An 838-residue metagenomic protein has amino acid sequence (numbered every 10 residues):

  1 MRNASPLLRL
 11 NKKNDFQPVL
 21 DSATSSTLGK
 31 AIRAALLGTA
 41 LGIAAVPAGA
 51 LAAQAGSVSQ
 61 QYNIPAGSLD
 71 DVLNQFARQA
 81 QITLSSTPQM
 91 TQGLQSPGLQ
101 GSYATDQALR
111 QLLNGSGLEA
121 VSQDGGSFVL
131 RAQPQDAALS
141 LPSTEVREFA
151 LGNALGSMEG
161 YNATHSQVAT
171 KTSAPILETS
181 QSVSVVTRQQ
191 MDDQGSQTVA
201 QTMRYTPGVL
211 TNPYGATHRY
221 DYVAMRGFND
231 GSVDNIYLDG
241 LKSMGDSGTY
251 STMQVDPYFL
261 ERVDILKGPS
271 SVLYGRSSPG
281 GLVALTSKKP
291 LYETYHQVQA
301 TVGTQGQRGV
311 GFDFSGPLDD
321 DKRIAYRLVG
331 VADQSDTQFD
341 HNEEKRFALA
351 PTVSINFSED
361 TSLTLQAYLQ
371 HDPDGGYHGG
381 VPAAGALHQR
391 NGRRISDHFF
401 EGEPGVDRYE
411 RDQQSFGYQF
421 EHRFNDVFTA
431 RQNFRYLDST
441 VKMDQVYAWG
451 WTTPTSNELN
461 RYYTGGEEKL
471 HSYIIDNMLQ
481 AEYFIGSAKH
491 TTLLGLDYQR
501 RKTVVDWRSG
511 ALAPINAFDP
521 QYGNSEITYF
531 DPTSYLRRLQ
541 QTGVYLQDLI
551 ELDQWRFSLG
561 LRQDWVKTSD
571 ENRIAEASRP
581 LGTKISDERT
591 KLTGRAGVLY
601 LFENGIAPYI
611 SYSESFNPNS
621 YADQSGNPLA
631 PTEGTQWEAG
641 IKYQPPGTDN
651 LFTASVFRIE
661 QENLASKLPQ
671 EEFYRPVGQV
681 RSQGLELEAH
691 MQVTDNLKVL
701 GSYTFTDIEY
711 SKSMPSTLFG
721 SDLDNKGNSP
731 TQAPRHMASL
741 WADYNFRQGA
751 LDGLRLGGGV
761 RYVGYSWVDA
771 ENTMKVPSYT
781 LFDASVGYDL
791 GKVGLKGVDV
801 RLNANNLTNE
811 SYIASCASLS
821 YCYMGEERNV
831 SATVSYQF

Functional and structural regions predicted by a protein language model:
R78, T83-S85, Q92, L99-Q100 (+4 more regions): Acidic, small-polar-rich N-terminal luminal/periplasmic segments of exported/outer-membrane proteins
G245, Y250, F259-E261, V272-P351 (+4 more regions): Outer-membrane beta-barrel translocator/receptor signature
D333-T337, L349-R423, T440-L470, L512-Q541 (+1 more regions): Acidic/polar loop-and-plug regions of large Gram-negative outer-membrane beta-barrel proteins
S354-S358, L470, K489-L493, D497-R501 (+1 more regions): Structural signature of Gram-negative outer-membrane beta-barrels, strongest in the C-terminal barrel of TonB-dependent
F416-D438, R461-R573: Face-selective signature of the C-terminal outer-membrane beta-barrel domain
E421-R423, V427-R435, T440-Q445, P631-M714: Membrane-embedded beta-barrel scaffold of Gram-negative outer-membrane proteins
T492, S729-F838: Conserved C-terminal beta-signal and adjacent last beta-strands/turns of outer-membrane beta-barrel proteins
Q554, R658, P676-D769: Gram-negative outer-membrane beta-barrel transporters
